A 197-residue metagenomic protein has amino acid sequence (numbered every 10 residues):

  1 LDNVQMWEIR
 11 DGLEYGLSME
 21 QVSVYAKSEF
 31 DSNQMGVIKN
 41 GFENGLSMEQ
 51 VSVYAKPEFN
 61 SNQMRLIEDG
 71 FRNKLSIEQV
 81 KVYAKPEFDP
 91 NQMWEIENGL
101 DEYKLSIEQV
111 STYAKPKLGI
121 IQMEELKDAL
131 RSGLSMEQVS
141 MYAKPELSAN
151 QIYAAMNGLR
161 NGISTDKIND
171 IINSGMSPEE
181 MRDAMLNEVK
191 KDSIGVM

Functional and structural regions predicted by a protein language model:
L1-M197: General marker for long, soluble alpha-helical cores
